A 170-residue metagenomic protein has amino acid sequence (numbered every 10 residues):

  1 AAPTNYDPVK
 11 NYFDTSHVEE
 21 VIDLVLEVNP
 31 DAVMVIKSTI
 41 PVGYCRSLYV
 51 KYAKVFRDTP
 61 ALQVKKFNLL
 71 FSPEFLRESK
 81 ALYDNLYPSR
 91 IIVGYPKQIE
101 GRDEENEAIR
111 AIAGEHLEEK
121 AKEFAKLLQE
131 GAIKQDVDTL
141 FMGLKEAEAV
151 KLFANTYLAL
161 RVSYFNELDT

Functional and structural regions predicted by a protein language model:
A1-T170: Structural/interface elements that position substrates and couple domains in central-metabolism enzymes
